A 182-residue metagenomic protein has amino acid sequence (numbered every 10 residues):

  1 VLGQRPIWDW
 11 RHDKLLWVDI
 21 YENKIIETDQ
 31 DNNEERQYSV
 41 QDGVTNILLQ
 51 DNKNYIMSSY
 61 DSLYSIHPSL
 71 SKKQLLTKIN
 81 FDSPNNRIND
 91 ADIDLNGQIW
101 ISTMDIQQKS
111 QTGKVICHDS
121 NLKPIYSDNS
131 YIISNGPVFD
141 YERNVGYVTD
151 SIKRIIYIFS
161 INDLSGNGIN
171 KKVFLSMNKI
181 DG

Functional and structural regions predicted by a protein language model:
V1, N33-S39, Q74-F81, L122-N129 (+1 more regions): A short beta-strand motif characteristic of beta-propeller blades
V1-H12, Q41-I56, D82-Q98, S127-G146 (+1 more regions): Beta-rich, blade/repeat-based domains predominating in secreted/periplasmic proteins but also intracellular
D9-W10, L15-Y21, I56-D61, I99-K109 (+1 more regions): Conserved beta-strand positions in repeat-built beta-propeller and related beta-rich domains
K14-S39, Y60-L63: Beta-propeller domains
K24-I26, S62-Y64, G113-I116, I155-Y157: A short loop-to-beta-strand structural motif that recurs across blades of beta-propeller domains
D51-K53, P68-S69, V115-K123, D140-Y141: Flexible "stalk/tail and boundary" regions
K72-S127: Hydrophobic alpha-helical segments and helix pairs
F159-N167: Short loop/turn segments immediately following beta-strands, especially the blade-tip and inter-blade linker loops
